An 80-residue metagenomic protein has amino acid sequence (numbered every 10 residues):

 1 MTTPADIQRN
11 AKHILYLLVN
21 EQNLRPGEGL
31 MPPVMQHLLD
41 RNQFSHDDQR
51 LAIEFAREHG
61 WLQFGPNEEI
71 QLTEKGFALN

Functional and structural regions predicted by a protein language model:
M1-G27: Short alpha-helical segments that sit at the start of domains
N10, I14, P33-M35, A52: Amphipathic alpha-helical segments in structured regions that serve as interaction surfaces
R25-D40: Short acidic, hydrophobic short linear motifs in intrinsically disordered regions
I53-H59: Basic amphipathic alpha-helical segments that dock to polyanions
P66-N80: Accessory beta->alpha helical hairpin/"wing" motif in late/C-terminal subdomains of nucleic-acid enzymes
